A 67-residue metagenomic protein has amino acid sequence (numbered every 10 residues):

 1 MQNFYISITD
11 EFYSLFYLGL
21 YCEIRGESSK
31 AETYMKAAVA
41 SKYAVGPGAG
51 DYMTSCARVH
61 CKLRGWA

Functional and structural regions predicted by a protein language model:
M1-T9, S14-L18: Glycine-rich phosphate/pyrophosphate-binding loop and adjacent beta-alpha nucleotide/cofactor-binding cores
M1-Y5, K36, K62: Alpha-solenoid helical repeat scaffolds
F4, E11, P47-A49, T54: Residues that mark the junctions of alpha-helical repeat units in TPR/alpha-solenoid scaffolds
L15, C22, T33-A37: Alpha-helical solenoid repeat scaffolds, predominantly canonical TPR units
S28-V45, C61: TPR/TPR-like (Sel1-like) alpha-helical repeat modules
